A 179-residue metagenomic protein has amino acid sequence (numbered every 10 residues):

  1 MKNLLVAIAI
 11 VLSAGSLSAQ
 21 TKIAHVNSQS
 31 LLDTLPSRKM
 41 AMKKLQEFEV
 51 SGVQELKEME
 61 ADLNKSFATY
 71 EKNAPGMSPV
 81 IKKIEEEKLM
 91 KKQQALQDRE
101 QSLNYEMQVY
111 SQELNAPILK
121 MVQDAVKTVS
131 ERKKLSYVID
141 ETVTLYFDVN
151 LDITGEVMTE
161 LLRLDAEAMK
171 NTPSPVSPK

Functional and structural regions predicted by a protein language model:
M1-K22: Bacterial Sec-dependent N-terminal signal peptides
Q20-T142, L164-K179: Amphipathic alpha-helical segments
F147: Conserved phosphate/pyrophosphate-binding and hydrolysis machinery centered on Walker-type P-loop NTPases, extending
